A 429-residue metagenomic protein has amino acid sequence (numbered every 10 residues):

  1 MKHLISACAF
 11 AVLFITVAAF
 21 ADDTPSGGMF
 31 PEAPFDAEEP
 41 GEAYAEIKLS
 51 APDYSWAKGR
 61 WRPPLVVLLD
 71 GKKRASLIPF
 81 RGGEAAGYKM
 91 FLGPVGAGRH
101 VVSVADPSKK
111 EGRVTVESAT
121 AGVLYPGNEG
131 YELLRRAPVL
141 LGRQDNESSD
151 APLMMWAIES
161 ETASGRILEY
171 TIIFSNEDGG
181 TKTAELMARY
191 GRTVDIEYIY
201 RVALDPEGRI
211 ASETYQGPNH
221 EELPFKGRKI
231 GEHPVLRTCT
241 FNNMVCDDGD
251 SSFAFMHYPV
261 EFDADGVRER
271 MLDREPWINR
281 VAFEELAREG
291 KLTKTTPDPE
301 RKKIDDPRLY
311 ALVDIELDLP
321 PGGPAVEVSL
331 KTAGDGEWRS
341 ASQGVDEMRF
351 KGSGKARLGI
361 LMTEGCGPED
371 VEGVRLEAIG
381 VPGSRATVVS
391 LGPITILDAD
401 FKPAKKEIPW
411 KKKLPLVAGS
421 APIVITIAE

Functional and structural regions predicted by a protein language model:
M1-L4: Positively charged n-region of N-terminal signal peptides that target proteins for export
A7-T16: Bacterial N-terminal signal peptides
D22, G27-F30, K48-V123, D335-D370 (+2 more regions): Beta-strand-rich ligand-recognition modules
P25-D36, A86-M90, L292-K302: Short beta-strands within extracellular/lumenal beta-sheet-rich domains
E38-P40, L68-K72, P94-R99, S160-R166 (+1 more regions): A short, structured loop/turn motif at beta-sheet edges
E39-G59, V102-D106, P307-L319, E372-A378: A short beta-strand element within beta-rich, extracytoplasmic domains of secreted/secretory-pathway proteins
G112, P126, T162-I167, I173-A184 (+1 more regions): Domain-length functional cores that host ligand/cofactor binding and catalytic or interaction surfaces in mature
T120-G179: N-terminal "first-domain core" detector
